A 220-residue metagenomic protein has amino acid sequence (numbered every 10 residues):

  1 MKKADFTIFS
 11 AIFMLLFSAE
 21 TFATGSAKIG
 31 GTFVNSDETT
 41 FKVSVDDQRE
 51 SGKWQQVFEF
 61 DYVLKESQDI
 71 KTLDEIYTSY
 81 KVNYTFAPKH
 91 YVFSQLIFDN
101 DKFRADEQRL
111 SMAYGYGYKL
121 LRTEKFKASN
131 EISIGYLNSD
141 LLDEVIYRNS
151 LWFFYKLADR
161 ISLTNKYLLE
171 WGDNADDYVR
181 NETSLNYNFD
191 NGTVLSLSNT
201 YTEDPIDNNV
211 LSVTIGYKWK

Functional and structural regions predicted by a protein language model:
F22-D61: Short glycine/proline- and aromatic-enriched beta-strand/turn motifs that initiate or cap beta-hairpins
A27-I29, F58-F60, S94, A128-I132 (+3 more regions): Membrane-embedded beta-strand positions of outer-membrane beta-barrel proteins
I29, V43-V45, T78-Y80, Y114 (+4 more regions): Membrane-embedded beta-strands of outer-membrane beta-barrel proteins, especially the hydrophobic/small aromatic
T32-F41, E66-D74, N100-Q108, L137-V145 (+2 more regions): Solvent-exposed loop/turn segments connecting transmembrane beta-strands in outer-membrane beta-barrel proteins
D47-R49, Y84, F98, Y118-L120 (+6 more regions): Residue-level signature of outer-membrane beta-barrel architecture
G52-F58, K89-V92, E124-A128, L157-L163 (+1 more regions): Repeated loop/turn-to-beta-strand initiation elements of outer-membrane beta-barrel proteins
A113, N186-N188, N208-K220: Outer-membrane beta-barrel "beta-signal"
A113, T123-E170: Detector for outer-membrane/organellar transmembrane beta-barrel domains, recognizing the amphipathic beta-strand
